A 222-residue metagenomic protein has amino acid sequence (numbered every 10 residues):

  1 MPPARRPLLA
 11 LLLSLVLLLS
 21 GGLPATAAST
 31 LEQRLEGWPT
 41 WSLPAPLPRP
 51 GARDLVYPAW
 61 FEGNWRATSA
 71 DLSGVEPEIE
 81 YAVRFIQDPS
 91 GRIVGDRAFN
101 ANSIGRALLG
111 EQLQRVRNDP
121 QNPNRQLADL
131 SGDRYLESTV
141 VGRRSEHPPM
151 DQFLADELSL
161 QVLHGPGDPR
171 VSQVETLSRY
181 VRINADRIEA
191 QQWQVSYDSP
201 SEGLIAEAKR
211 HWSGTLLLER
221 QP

Functional and structural regions predicted by a protein language model:
M1, A70, A185: Residue-level marker of positions within ordered structural domains that often coincide with functionally constrained
M1-L12: Bacterial N-terminal signal peptides that target proteins for export
P3-R5, L18-A27: N-terminal twin-arginine translocation
A10-S20: Bacterial N-terminal signal peptides
L23-N64, T68-E111, S196-P222: Amphipathic/hydrophobic helical signal segments and adjacent flexible N-terminal regions that mediate secretion
I86-Q161: Predominantly extracellular/secreted and cell-surface proteins with exposed, flexible low-complexity segments
T139-P222: Glycine-rich, aromatic-bearing surface loops/beta-hairpins
